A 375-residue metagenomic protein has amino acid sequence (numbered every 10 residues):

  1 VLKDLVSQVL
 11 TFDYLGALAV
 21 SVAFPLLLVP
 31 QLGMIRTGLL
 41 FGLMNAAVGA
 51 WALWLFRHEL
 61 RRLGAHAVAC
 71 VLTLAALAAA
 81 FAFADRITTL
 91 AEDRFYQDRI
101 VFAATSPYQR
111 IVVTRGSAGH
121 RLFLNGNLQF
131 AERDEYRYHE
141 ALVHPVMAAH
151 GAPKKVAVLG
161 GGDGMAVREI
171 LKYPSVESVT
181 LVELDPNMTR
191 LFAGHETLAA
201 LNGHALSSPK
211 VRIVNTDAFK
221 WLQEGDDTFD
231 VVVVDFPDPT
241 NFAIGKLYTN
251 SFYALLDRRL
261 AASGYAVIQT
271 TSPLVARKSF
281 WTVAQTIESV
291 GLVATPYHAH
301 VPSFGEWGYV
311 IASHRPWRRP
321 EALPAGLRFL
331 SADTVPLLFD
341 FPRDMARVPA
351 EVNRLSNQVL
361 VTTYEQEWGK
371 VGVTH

Functional and structural regions predicted by a protein language model:
L5-L55: Membrane-embedded alpha-helical segments of integral membrane proteins
T37, V182, Y297: The conserved SAM/SAH-binding core of class I Rossmann-like methyltransferase domains, concentrating on the hydrophobic
L40, S272-P273, H300: Residue-level "edge-of-site" marker
L60-A149, F219, E224, V293-H375: Soluble small-group transferase modules, centered on the S-adenosyl donor enzyme superfamily
H139-V267, P273-V283, E288-V290, S303-G305: The AdoMet/dcAdoMet-binding core of the Class I SAM-like
